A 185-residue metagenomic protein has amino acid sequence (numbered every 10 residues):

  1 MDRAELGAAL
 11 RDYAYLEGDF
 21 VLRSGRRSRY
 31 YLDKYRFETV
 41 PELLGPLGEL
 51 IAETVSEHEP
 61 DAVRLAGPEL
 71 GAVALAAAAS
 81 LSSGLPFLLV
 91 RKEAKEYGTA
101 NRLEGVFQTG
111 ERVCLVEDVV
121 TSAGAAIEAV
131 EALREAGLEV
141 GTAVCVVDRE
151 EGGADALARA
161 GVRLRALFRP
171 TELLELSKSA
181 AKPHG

Functional and structural regions predicted by a protein language model:
M1-V116, V120-G185: PRPP-associated nucleotide enzymes
